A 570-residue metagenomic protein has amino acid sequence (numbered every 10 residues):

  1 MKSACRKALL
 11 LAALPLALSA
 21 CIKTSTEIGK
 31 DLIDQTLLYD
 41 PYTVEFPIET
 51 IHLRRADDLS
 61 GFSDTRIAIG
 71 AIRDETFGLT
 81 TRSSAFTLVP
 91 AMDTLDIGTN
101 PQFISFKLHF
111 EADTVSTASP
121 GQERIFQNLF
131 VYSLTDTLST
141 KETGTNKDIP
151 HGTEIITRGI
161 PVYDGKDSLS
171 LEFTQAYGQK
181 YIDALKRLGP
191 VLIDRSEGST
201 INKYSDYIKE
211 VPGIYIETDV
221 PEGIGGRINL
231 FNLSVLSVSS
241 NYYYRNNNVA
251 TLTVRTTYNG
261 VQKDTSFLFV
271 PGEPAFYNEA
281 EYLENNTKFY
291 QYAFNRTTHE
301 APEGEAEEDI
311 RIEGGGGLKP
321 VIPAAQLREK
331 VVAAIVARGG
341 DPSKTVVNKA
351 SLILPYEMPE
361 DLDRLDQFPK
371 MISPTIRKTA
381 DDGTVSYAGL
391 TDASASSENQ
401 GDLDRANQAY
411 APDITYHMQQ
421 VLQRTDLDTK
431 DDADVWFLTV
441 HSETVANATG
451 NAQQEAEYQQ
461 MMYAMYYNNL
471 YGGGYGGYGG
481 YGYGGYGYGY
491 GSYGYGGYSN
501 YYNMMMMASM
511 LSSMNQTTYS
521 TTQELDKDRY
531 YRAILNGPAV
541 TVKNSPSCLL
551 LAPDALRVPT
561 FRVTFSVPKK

Functional and structural regions predicted by a protein language model:
K2-P15, C21-K570: Secreted, disulfide-rich extracellular signaling modules
